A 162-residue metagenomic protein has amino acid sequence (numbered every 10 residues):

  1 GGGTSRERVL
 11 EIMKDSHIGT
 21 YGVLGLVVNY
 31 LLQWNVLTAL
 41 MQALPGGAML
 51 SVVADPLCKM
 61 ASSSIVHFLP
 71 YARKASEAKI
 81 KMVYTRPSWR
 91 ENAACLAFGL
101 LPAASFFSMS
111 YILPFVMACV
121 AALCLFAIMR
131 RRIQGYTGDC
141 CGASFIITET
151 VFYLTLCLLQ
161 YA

Functional and structural regions predicted by a protein language model:
G1-T20: Aspartate-rich (DDxxD/NDxxD/DxxxD) Mg2+/diphosphate-binding motifs and their adjoining helix-loop segments
S5, Y21-A162: Hydrophobic alpha-helical transmembrane segments
